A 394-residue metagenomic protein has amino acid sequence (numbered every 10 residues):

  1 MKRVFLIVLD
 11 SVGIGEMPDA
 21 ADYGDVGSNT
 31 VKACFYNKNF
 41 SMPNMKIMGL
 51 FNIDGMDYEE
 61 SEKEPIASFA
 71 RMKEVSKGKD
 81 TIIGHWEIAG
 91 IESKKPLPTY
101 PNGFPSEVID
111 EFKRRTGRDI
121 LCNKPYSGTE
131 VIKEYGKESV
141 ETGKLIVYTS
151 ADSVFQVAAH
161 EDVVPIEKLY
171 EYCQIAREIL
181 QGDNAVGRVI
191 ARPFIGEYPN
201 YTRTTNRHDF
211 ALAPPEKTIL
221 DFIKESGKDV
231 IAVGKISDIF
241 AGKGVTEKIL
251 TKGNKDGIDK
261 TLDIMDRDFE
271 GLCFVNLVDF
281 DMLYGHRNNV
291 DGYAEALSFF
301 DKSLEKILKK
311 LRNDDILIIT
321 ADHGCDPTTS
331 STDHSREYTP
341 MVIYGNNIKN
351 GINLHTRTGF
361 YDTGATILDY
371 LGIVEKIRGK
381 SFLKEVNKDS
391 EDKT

Functional and structural regions predicted by a protein language model:
M1-T394: Feature captures the catalytic ectodomains and active-site-proximal regions of enzymes that hydrolyze or transfer
